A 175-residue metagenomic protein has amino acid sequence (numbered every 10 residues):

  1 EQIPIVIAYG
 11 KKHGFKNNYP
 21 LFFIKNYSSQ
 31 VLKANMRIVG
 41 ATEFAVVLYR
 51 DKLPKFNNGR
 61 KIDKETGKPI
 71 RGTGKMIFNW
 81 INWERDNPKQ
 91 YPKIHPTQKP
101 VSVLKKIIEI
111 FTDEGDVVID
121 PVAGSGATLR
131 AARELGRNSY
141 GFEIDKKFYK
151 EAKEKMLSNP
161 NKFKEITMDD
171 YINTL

Functional and structural regions predicted by a protein language model:
E1-F142, K147-K150: Core catalytic lobe of class I
E154-L175: S-adenosyl-L-methionine
